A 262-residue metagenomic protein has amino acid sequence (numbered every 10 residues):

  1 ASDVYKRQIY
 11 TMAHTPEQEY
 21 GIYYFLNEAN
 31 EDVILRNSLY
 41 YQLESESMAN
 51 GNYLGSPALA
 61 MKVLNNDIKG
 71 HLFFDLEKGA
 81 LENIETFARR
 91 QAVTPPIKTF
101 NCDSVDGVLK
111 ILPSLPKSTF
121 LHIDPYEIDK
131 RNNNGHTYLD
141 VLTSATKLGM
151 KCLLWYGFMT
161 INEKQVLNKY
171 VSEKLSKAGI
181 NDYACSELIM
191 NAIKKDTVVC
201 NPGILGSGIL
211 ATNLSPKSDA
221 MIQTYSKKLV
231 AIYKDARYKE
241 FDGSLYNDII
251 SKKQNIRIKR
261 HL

Functional and structural regions predicted by a protein language model:
A1-Y5: Short, small-residue-biased leader/transition segments that mark boundaries at the very start of proteins
K6-C102, D106-P116, Y126-K130, T137-S144: Class I S-adenosyl-L-methionine-dependent methyltransferase module
Y126-R131, M159-I161, K217: Short acidic, S/G/P-rich loop/turn micro-motifs used as interaction or catalytic elements
G135-D140, L167-V171: Charged helix-capping and loop-helix junction motifs
L148-G157: Conserved beta-strand signature within the Rossmann-like core of class I S-adenosyl-L-methionine
Y156-N162, I189-A192: Short beta-alpha junction loops
L167-L262: Rossmann-like AdoMet/SAM-dependent catalytic core
